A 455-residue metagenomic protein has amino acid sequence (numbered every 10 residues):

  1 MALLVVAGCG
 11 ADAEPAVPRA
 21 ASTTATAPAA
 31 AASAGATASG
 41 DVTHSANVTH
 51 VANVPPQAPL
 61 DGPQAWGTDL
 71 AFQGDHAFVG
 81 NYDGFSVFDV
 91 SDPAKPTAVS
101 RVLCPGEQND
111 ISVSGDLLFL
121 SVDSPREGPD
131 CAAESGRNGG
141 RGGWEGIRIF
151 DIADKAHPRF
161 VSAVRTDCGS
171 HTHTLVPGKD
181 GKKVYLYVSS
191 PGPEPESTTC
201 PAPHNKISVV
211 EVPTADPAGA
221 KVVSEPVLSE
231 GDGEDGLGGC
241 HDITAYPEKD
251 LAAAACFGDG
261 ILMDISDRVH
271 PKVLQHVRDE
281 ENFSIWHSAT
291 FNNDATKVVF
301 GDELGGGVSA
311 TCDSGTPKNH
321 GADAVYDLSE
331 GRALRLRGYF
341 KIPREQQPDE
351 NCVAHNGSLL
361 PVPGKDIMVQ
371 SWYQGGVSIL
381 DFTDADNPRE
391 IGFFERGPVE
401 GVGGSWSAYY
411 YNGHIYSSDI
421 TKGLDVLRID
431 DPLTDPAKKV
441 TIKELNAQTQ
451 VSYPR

Functional and structural regions predicted by a protein language model:
L3-V5, C9-R455: Feature marking well-ordered beta-strand scaffolds used for ligand recognition
